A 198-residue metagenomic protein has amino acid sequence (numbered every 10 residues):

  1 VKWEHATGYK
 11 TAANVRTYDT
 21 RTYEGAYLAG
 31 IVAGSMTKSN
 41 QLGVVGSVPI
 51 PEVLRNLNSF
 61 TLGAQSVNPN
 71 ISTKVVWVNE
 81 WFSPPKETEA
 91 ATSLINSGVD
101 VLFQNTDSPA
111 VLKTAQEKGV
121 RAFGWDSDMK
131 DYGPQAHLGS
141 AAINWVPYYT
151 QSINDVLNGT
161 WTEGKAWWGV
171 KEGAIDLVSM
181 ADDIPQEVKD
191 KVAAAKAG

Functional and structural regions predicted by a protein language model:
V1-G198: A residue-level marker of the well-folded mature domains of exported/periplasmic proteins
